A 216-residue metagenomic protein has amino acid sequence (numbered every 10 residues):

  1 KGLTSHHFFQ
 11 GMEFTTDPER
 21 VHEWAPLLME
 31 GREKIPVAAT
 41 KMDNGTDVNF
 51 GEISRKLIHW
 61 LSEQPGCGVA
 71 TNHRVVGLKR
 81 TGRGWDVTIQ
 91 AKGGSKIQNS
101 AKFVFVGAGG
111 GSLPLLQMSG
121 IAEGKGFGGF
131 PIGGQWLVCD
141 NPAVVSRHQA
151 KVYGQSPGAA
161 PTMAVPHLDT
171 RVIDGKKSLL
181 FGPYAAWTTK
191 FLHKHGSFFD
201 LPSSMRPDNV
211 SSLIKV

Functional and structural regions predicted by a protein language model:
K1-Q64, G68-A70, L78-R83, M205-I214: Flavin (FAD/FMN) cofactor-binding and adjacent substrate-gating region of FAD-dependent oxidoreductase domains
D43, Q90, D140-P142, R171 (+1 more regions): Structured loops at beta-to-helix junctions and adjacent beta-edge loops in soluble globular domains
N72, V106-G109, G133: Short His-Asn-centered micro-motif
V76, G111-S112, A185-T188: Short, solvent-exposed loop/turn segments at secondary-structure junctions
V76-N99, V104: Conserved beta-strand-loop-beta-strand element in the redox core of flavoprotein oxidoreductases
V106-I121: Flavin (primarily FAD) binding-site architecture
E123-V152: Central beta-strand plus flanking loop segment that forms part of the substrate or channel wall within the catalytic
V145, Q149-V216: Active-site lid/adjacent beta-loop-alpha segment flanking the redox-cofactor pocket in flavoenzymes
